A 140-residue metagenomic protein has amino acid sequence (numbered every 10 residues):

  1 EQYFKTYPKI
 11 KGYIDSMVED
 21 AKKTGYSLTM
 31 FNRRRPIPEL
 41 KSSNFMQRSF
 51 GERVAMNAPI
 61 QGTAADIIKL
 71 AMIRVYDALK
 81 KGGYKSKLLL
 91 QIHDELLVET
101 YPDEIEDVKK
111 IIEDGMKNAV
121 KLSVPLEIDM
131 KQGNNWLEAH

Functional and structural regions predicted by a protein language model:
E1-H140: Conserved catalytic core of nucleotide polymerization and phosphodiester-bond processing enzymes
